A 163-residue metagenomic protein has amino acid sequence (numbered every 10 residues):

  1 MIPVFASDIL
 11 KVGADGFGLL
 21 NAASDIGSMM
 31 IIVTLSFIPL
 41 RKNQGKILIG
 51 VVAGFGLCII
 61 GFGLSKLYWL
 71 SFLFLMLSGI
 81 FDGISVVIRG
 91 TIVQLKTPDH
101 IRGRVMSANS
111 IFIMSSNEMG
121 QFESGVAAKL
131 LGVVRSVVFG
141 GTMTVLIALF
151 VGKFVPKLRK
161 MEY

Functional and structural regions predicted by a protein language model:
I2-Y163: C-terminal transmembrane bundle of multi-pass solute transporters/carriers
